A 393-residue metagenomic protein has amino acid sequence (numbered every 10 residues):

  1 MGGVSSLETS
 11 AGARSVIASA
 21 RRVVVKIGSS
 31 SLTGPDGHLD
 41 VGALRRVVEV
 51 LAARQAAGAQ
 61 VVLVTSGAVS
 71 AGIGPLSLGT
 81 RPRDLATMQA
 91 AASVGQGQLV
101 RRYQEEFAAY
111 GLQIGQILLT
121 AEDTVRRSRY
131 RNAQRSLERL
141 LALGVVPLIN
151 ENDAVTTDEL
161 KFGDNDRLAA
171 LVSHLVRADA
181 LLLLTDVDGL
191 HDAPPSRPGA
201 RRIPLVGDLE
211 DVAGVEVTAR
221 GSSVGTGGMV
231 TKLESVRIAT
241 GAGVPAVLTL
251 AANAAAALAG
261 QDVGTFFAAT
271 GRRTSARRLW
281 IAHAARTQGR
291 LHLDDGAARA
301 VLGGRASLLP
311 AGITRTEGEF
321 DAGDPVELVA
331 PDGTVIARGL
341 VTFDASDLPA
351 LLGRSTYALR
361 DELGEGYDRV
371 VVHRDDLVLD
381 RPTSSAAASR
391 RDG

Functional and structural regions predicted by a protein language model:
G2-T80, L85-Q113, I117-G393: C-terminal catalytic "cap/lid" subdomain
